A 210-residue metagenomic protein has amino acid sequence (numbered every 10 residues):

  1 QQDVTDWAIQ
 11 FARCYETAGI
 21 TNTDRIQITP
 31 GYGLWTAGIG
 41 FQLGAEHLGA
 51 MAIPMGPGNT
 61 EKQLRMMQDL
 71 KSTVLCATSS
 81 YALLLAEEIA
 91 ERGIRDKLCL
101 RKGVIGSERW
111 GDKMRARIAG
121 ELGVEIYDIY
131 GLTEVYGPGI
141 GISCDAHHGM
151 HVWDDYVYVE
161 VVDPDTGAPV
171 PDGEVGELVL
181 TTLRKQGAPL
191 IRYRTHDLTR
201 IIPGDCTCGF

Functional and structural regions predicted by a protein language model:
Q2-E16, R25-L84: AMP-binding/adenylate-forming
Q10-R13, N22, D145-M150: Repeat-unit-sized solenoid/scaffold elements
N22-T23, L100: Phosphate-coordination loops involved in phosphoryl transfer and adenosine-cofactor binding
L48-F210: Active-site glycine/GP-rich loop and adjacent strand/helix microenvironment that borders small-molecule binding pockets
